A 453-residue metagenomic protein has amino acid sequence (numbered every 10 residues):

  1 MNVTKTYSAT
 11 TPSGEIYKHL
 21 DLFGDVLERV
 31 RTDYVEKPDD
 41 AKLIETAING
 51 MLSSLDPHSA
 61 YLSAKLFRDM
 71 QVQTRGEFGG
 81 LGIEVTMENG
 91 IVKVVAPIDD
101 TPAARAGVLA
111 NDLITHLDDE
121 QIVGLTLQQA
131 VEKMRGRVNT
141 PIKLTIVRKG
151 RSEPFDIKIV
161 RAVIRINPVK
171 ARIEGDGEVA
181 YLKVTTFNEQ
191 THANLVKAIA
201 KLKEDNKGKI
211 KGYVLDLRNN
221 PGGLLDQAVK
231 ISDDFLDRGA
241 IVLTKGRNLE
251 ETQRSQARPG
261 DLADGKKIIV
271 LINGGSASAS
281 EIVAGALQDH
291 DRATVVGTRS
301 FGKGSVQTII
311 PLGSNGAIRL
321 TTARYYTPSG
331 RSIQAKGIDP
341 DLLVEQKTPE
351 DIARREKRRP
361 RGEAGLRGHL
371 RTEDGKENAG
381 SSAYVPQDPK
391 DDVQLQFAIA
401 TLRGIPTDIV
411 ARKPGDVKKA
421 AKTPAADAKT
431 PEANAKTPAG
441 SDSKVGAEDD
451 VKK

Functional and structural regions predicted by a protein language model:
M1-K5, I44: Hydrophobic alpha-helical transmembrane signal-anchor segments
K5-D33, D39, S53-G82, E88-I91 (+1 more regions): Glycine-biased strand-turn-strand hairpin within the trypsin-fold
Y7-T10, G14-H19, F23, L27-D40 (+3 more regions): Cleft-lining beta-strand/loop regions that shape enzyme active-site pockets
R31-V95, N139-K143, V147-K158, I164-A171 (+2 more regions): Extended, small/polar residue-biased N-terminal targeting/export presequences and adjacent propeptide/linker tracts
G274-A277, G285, D289-V295, R299-P340 (+2 more regions): Acidic, polar loop-rich interaction surfaces within structured domains
R324, S329-K453: Conserved functional hotspot residues or short segments at active or partner-binding sites across diverse domains
